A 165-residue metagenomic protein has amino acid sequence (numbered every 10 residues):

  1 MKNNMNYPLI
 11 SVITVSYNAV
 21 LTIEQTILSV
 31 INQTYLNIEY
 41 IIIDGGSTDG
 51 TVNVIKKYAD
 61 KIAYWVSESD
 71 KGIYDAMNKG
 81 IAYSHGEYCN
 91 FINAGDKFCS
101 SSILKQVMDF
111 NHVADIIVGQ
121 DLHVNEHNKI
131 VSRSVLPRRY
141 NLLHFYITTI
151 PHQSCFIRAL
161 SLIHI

Functional and structural regions predicted by a protein language model:
M1-I31: N-proximal low-complexity "stem/linker" segments adjacent to membrane-targeting elements
L36, D44-N53, N93: A conserved acidic beta->alpha catalytic loop
G50, D75, D96-F110: Acidic donor-binding/catalytic loop of UDP-sugar-dependent glycosyltransferases, especially processive GT2
S67-S84: Glycine-rich, basic loop-to-helix element that forms the pyrophosphate-binding segment of sugar-nucleotide handling
C89: Short aromatic/hydrophobic "clamp" motif used to bind/position activated sugar donors
S101-V131: Conserved donor NDP-sugar-binding/catalytic core segment of glycosyltransferases
R138-I157: A recurrent flexible, glycine/aromatic-enriched loop bordering the glycosyltransferase active site that acts as
I163-I165: Conserved small/polar residues in nucleotide/adenosyl-binding loops
